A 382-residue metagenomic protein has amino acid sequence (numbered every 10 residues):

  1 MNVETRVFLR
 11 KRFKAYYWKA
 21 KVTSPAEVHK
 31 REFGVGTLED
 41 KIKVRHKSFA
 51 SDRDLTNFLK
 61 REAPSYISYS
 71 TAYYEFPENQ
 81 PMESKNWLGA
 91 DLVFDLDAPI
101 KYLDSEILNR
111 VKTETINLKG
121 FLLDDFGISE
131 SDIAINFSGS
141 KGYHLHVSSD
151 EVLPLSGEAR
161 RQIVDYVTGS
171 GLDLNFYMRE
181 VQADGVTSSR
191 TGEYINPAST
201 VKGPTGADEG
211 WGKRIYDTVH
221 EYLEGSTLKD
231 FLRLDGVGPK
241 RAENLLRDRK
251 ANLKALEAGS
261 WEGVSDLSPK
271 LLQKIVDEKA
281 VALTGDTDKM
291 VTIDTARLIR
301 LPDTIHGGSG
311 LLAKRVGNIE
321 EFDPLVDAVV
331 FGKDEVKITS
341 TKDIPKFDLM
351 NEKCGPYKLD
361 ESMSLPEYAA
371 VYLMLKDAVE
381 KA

Functional and structural regions predicted by a protein language model:
M1-F8, F13-S24, K30-S138, S149-G157 (+5 more regions): Signature for HUH/AEP ssDNA processing cores
L55, I305, V316-G317: Conserved, charge-rich beta-strand/loop surface module that forms ligand/interface-binding patches within domains
S140-G142, Y368: A generic structural motif
Y143-S149: A short beta-strand motif that forms the metal-chelation/ATP-contact edge of phosphoryl-transfer active sites
R233, L312-R315: C-terminal interaction module
I293-A296, P302-L312, E321-A369, M374: C-terminal accessory/binding modules appended to enzymatic or scaffolding proteins
D377-A382: A short, conserved structural fragment
